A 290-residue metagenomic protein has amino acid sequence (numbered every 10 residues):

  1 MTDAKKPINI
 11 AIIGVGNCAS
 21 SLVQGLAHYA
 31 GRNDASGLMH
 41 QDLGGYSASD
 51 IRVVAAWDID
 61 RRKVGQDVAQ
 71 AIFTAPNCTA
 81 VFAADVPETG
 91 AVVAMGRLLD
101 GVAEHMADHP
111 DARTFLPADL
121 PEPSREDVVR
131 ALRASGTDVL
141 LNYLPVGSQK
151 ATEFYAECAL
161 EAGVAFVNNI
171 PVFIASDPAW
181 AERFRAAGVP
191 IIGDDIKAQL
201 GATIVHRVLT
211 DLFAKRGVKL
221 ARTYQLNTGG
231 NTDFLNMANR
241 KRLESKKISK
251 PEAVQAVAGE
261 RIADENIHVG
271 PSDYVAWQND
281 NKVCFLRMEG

Functional and structural regions predicted by a protein language model:
T2-Y155, E161, L235-S249, C284 (+1 more regions): N-terminal glycine-/serine-/threonine-rich beta1-alpha1-beta2 phosphate-ribose binding loop of Rossmann-like
I13, I192-E265: Conserved anion/nucleotide-ligand pocket segment
G14-S20, L144-K150, I170-S176, K197-T203 (+1 more regions): Gly/Ser/Thr-rich loops at beta-strand to alpha-helix junctions that form or flank small-molecule/cofactor-binding
C18-L26, A179-R183, V208: Alpha-helical scaffold elements adjacent to nucleotide-binding pockets in ATP/GTP-utilizing enzyme cores
V53, V139, R183-F184, I191-I192 (+1 more regions): Catalytic cores and adjacent flexible loops of soluble metabolic enzymes that perform enolate/carbanion chemistry on
D138, A165, P190, K219: Residue-level detector of anion-binding/catalytic polar loops
V146-E161, N169-P190: Rossmann-fold NAD(P)-binding glycine/threonine-rich loop
K250-G290: Internal helical hairpin/lid segments
